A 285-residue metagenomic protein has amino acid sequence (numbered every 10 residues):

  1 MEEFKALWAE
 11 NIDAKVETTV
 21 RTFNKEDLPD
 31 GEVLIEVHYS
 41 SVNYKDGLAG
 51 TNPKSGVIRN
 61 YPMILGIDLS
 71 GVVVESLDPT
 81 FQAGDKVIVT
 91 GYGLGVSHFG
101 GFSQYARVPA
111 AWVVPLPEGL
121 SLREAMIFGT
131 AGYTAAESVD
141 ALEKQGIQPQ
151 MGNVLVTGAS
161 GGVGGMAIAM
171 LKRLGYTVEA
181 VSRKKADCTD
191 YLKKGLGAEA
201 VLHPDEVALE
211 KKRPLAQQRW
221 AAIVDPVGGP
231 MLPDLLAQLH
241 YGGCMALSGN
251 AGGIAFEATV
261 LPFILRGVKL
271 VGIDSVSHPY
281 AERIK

Functional and structural regions predicted by a protein language model:
A6, G152-V154, M245: Conserved hydrophobic helix-helix packing surfaces used for dimerization/oligomerization
E26-V42, P53-G93: Glycine-rich beta-strand-centered segment in the early N-terminal region that forms part of a ligand/cofactor-binding
D85-K86, Y105, R173, C244: Residue-level marker of beta-strand positions
T90-L155: NAD(P)H dinucleotide-binding glycine-rich loop of Rossmann-like/cofactor-binding domains, especially the beta1-alpha1
M126-P204: Mid-domain Rossmann-like dinucleotide-binding core that forms the NAD(H)/NADP(H) cofactor-binding site
V207-Q218: Short amphipathic alpha-helix with an adjacent loop that forms part of the alpha/beta core around
A221-V224, A246: N-terminal Rossmann-like NAD(P) cofactor-binding module of classical short-chain dehydrogenase/reductase
P230-K285: Glycine-rich phosphate-binding loop and adjacent beta-alpha segment of Rossmann(oid) nucleotide-cofactor-binding
